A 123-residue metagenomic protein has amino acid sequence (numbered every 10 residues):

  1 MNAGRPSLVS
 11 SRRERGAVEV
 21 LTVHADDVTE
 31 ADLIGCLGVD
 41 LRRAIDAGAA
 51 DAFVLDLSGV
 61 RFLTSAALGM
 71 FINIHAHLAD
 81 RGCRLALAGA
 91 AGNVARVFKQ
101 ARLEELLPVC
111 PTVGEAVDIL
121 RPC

Functional and structural regions predicted by a protein language model:
M1-R5, C123: Intrinsically disordered or compositionally simple regulatory linkers and C-terminal tails in signal-transduction
N2, S10-R12, H77, K99: Short secondary-structure boundary/capping segments
G4-V39: STAS-typified acidic loop motif
D27-L107: Amphipathic alpha-helical interaction surfaces in cytosolic regulatory modules
P108-A116: Short acidic-hydrophobic, aromatic-tinged amphipathic segments that line or gate anion-handling sites
E115-C123: Generic C-terminal helix-cap and adjacent flexible tail
